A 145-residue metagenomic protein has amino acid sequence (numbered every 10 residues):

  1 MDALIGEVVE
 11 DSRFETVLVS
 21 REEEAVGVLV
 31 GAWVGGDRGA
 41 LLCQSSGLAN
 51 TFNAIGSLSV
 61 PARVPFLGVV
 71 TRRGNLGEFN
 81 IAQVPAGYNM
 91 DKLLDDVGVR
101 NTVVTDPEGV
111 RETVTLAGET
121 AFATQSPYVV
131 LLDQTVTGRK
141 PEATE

Functional and structural regions predicted by a protein language model:
M1-E145: Thiamine diphosphate
